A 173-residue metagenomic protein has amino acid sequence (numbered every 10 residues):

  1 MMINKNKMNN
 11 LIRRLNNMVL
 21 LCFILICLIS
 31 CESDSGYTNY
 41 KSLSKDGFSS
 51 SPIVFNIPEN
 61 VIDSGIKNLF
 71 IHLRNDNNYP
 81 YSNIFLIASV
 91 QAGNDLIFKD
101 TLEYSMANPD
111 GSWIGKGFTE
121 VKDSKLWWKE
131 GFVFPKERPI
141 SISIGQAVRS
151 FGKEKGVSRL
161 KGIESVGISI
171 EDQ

Functional and structural regions predicted by a protein language model:
I3-V19: Bacterial N-terminal signal peptides that target proteins for export
C27-S30: C-terminal motif of bacterial Sec signal peptides marking the signal peptidase cleavage site
E32-S35: Bacterial signal peptide processing site
P52-I53, Y104-M106, I114-F132: A beta-strand/beta-hairpin structural motif
I66-N77, I140-Q146: A short beta-strand element within beta-rich, extracytoplasmic domains of secreted/secretory-pathway proteins
D76-N78, D123-W128, V133, G145-K155: Short acidic/polar inter-strand loop motif in beta-rich domains
P80-L86, L160-E164: Short coil-to-beta strand junction motifs in C2/discoidin
K136-D172: Internal, hydrophobic beta-strand segments that form the core of beta-sheet-rich folds
